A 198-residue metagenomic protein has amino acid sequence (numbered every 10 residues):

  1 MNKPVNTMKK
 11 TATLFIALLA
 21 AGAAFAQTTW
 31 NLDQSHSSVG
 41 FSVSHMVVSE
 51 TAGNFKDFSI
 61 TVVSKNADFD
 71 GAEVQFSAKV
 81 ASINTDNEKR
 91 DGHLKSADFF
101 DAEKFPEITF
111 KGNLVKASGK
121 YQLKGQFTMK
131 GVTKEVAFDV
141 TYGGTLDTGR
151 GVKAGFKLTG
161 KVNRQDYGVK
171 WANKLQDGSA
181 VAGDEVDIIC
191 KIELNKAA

Functional and structural regions predicted by a protein language model:
M1-T11: Positively charged n-region of N-terminal signal peptides that target proteins for export
T7, G22-A26: Sec/Tat signal peptide C-region and signal peptidase I cleavage site
T11-A20: Sec-dependent N-terminal signal peptides
A26-A198: Low-complexity, acidic/polar, glycine-enriched regions of mature
